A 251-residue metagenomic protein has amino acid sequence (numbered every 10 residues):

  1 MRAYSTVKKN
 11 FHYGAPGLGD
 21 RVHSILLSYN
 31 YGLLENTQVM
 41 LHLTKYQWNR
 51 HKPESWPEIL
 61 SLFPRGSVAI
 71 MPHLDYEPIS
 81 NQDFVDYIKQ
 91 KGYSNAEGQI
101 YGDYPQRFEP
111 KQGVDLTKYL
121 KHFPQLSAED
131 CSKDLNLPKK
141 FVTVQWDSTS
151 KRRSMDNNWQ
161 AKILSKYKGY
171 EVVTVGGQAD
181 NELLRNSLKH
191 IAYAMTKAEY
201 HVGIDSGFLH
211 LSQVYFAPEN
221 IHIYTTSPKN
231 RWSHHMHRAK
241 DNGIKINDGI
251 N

Functional and structural regions predicted by a protein language model:
M1-E58: N-terminal pre-catalytic "stem/leader" segment of glycosyltransferase-like enzymes
R2-F11, N36-L41, G66-A69, K91-G98 (+5 more regions): Hydrophobic beta-strand segments of well-ordered beta-sheets in folded domains
L18-L26, S148, D156-N157, A161-N242: Donor-binding and catalytic core of enzymes assembling or modifying cell-surface/extracellular glycoconjugates
T44-A96: A glycine-rich helix N-cap at a beta->alpha junction
Y46, R50-L62, V68, Q213-N251: Nucleotide-sugar donor-binding patch of glycosyltransferase catalytic domains
Y46-E54, K151-N158, E182-L183: Short, flexible/disordered intra-domain loops and linkers
L74-F141: A nucleotide-sugar donor-handling region in carbohydrate enzymes
P138-K151: Conserved donor-binding/catalytic core segment of Leloir-type glycosyltransferases
